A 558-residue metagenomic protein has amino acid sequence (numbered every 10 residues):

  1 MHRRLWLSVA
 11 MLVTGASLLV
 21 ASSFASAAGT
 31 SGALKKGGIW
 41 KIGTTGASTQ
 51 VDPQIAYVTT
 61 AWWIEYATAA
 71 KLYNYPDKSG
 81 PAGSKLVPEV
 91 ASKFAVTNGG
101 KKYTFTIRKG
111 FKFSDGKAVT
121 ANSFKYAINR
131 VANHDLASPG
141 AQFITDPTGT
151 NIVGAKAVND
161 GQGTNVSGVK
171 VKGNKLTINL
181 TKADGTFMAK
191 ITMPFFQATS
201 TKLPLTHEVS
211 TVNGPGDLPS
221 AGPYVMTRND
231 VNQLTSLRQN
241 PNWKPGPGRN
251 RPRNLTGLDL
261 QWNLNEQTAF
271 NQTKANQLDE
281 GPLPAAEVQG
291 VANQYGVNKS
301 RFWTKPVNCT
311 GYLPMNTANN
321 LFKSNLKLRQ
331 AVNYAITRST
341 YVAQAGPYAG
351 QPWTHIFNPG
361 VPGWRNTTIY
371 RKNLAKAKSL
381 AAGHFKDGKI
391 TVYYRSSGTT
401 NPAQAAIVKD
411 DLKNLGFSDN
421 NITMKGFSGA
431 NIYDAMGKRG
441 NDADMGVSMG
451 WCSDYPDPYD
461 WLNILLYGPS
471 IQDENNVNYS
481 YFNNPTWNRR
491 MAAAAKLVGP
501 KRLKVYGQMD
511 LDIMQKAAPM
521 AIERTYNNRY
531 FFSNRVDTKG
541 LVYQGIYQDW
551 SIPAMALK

Functional and structural regions predicted by a protein language model:
K41, V119-N129, G173-N179, A183 (+7 more regions): Alpha-helical secondary-structure segments
G43-N98, P219: N-terminal lobe/hinge region of extracytoplasmic solute-binding protein
D77-P81, A183-N250, G257: Gly/Pro-rich hinge or "lid" segments in bacterial periplasmic/extracellular proteins
S92-F143, T177, F322-S324: Aromatic- and charge-enriched surface segment that lines or borders ligand/interaction sites
T106, S123-K125, N133-K202: Surface-exposed binding/hinge segments that line and control ligand-binding clefts or catalytic entry sites
G116-A118, S123, Q267-D279, A285 (+4 more regions): Short helices/loops that flank or line small-molecule/ion binding pockets
V209-P215, N242-V291: Ligand-site clamp/hinge motif
A335-R365, T399-K409, A435-K558: Detector for C-terminal structural segments
